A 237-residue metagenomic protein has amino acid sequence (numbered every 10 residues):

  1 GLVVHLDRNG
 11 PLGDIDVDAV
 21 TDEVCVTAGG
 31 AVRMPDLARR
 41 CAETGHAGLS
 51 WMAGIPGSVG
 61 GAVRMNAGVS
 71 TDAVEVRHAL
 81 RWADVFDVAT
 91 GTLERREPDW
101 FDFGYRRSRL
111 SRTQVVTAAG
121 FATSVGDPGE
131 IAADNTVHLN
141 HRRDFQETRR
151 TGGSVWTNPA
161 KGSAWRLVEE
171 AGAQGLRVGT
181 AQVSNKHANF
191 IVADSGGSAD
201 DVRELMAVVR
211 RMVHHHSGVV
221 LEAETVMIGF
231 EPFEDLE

Functional and structural regions predicted by a protein language model:
G1-G13, V63-E97, S111-A118: Structural signature of FAD isoalloxazine-binding scaffolds in flavoprotein oxidoreductases
G1-M65, V69: Anion-binding (especially nucleotide phosphate/pyrophosphate-binding) glycine-rich loop and adjoining beta-alpha core
D16, S50, D84, T225-V226: Residues embedded in well-ordered beta-strands within globular domains across many folds
V24, A79, L221: Residue-level signal for beta-strand positions within conserved beta-sheet cores that form or flank
T44, S58, A67-V74, N185 (+2 more regions): Alpha-helix termini
A47, A79, D99-F101: Short beta-strand or tight-loop elements that sit immediately N-terminal to catalytic metal-binding acidic residues
F86-A207, R211-E237: Phosphate/pyrophosphate- and phosphate-bearing ligand-binding catalytic cores of soluble enzymes
